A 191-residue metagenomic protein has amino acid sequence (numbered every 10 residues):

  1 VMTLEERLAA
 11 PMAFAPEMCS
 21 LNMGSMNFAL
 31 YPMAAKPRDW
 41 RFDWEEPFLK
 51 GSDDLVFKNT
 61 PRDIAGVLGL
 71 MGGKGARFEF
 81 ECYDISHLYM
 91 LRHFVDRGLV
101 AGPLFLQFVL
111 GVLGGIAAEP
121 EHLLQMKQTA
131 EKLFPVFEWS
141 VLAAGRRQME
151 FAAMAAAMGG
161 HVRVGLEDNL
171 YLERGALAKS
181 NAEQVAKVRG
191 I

Functional and structural regions predicted by a protein language model:
V1-F28: A generic, well-ordered mixed alpha/beta core segment in the N-terminal half of proteins
M18-E167, A178-S180: Catalytic alpha/beta core domains of metabolic enzymes, predominantly
R174-A176: Long, contiguous binding/interaction regions
A178-I191: C-terminal functional modules
